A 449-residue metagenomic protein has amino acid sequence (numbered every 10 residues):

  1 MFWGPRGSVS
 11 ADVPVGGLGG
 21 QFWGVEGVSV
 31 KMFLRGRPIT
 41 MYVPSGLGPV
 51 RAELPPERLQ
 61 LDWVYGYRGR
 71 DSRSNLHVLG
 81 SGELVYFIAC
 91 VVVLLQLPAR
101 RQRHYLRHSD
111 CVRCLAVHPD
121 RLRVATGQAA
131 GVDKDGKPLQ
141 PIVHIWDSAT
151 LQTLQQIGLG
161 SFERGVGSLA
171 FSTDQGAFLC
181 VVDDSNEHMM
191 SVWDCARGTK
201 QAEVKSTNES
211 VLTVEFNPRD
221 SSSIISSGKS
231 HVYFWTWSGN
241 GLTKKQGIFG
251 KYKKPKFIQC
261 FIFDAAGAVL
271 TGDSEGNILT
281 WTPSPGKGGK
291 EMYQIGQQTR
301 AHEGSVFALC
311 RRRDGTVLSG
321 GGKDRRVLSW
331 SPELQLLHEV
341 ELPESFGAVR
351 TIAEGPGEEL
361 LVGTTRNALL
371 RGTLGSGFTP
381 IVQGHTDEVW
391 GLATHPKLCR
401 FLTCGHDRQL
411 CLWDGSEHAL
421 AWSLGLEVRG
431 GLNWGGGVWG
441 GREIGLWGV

Functional and structural regions predicted by a protein language model:
W3-G7, D12-F87, V93: Acidic and/or Ser/Thr-rich intrinsically disordered tails and linkers that flank eukaryotic scaffold proteins
V64-Y65, R103-R107, T153-S161, K200-S206 (+5 more regions): Short C-terminal beta-strands that terminate individual repeats in beta-propeller domains, predominantly WD40 blades
R70-N75, C111-A116, E163-F171, E209-F216 (+6 more regions): Canonical WD40 repeat/beta-propeller blade segments in eukaryotic WD-repeat proteins
L79-G80, P119-D120, T173-Q175, P218-D220 (+4 more regions): Residue-level detector of Asp-centered blade-edge/turn motifs that repeat once per structural unit in beta-propeller
L84, V124, F178-L179, S223-I224 (+4 more regions): Hydrophobic beta-strand positions that form the internal "hydrophobic ladder" of WD40/Gbeta-like beta-propeller blades
V92-Q96, D135-W146, V182, M190-D194 (+7 more regions): WD40-repeat beta-propellers
P98-R100, T150-Q152, N186, R197-T199 (+7 more regions): Short coil turn/linker residues within repeat-based beta-strand modules
G127-A130, K137-L139, V182-N186, S227-K229 (+4 more regions): Conserved strand-to-loop turn within each blade of WD40 beta-propeller repeats
